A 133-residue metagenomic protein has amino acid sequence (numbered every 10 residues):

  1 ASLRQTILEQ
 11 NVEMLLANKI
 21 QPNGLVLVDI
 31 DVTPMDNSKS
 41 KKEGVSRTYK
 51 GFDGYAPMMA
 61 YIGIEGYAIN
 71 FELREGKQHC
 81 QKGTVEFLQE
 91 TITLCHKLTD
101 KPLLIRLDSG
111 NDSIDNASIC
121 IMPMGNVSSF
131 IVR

Functional and structural regions predicted by a protein language model:
A1-A60: Active-site-proximal, Lys/Arg-enriched surface segment that forms a nucleic-acid-binding/basic interface patch
A1-P22, N70, F87-G110, I114-M124: Short alpha-helical elements
G24-P34, G66, L103-D112, F130: Short, conserved catalytic/metal-binding motifs centered on acidic residues
D36-K39, Y67-I69, K77-C80, N111-D115: Short, well-ordered, mixed-charge alpha-helical segments that flank or form enzyme active sites
E43-T48, I119-N126: A glycine- and small-aliphatic-rich helix-loop capping segment at beta-alpha/alpha-beta transitions that lines
T48-L98: Electropositive, glycine- and tryptophan-enriched low-complexity nucleic-acid-binding patches
K82, G125-R133: Catalytic or ion-translocation cores adjacent to nucleophile or general acid/base/metal-coordination motifs in diverse
